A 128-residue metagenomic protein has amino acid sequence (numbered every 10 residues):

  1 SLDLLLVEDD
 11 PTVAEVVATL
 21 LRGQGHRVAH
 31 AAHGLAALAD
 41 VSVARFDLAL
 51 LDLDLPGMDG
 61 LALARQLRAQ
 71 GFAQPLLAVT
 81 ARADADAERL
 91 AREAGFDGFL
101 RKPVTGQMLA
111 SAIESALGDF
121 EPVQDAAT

Functional and structural regions predicted by a protein language model:
E8: Conserved acidic carboxylate
E15-T19, G23: Charged docking surfaces used in two-component/phosphorelay signaling
H30-L48, A69: Acidic, metal-coordinating helix/loop segments flanking the phosphotransfer/catalytic sites of two-component signaling
H33, D59-A62: Acidic catalytic/metal-coordinating carboxylates
A39, L61-A73: Short amphipathic alpha-helix used as the core "switch/output" element in two-component signaling
P56, D84: The feature encodes the CheY-like receiver
V104-I113: C-terminal output helix
